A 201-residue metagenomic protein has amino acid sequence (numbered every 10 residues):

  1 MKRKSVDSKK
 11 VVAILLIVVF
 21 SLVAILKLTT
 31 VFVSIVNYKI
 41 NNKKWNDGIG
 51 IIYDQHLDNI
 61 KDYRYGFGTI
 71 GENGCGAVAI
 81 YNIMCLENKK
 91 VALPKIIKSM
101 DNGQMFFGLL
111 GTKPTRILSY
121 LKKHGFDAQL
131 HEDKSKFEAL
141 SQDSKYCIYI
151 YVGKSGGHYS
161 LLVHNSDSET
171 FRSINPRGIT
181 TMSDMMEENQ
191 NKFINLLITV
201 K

Functional and structural regions predicted by a protein language model:
K2-M105: Active-site-adjacent structural segments surrounding the nucleophilic cysteine of cysteine proteases and isopeptidases
M84-K201: Conserved active-site-adjacent core of cysteine acyl-enzyme catalytic domains
